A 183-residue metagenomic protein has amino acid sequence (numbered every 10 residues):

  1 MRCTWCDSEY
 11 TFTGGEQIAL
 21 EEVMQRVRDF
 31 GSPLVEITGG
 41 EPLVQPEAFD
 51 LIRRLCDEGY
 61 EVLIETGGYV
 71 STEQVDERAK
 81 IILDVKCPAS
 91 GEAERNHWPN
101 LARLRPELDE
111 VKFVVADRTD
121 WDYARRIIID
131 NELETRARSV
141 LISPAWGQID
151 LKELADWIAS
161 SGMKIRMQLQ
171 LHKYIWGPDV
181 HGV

Functional and structural regions predicted by a protein language model:
M1-K80: Conserved Radical SAM active-site core
G14-Q17, E73-V75, E92, D122 (+2 more regions): Generic domain-boundary/flexible-linker signal
Q17-E21, Q45, E94-W98, L151-K152: Structural motif corresponding to alpha-helix initiation and N-cap regions
D29, D117-V183: Auxiliary Fe-S-binding modules of radical SAM enzymes
F30, L104-L108, S161: A structural motif corresponding to the C-terminal end of an alpha-helix and its immediate exit/capping segment
L34-E36, E110-K112, L141: Short aromatic/hydrophobic contact patches that present stacked aromatics for nucleic-acid/ligand binding
G40-P42, G67-Y69, K86-P88, V114-A116 (+2 more regions): Active-site beta-loop-alpha junctions enriched in small/polar residues
E47-R138: Radical SAM/AdoMet-radical enzyme domain recognition
